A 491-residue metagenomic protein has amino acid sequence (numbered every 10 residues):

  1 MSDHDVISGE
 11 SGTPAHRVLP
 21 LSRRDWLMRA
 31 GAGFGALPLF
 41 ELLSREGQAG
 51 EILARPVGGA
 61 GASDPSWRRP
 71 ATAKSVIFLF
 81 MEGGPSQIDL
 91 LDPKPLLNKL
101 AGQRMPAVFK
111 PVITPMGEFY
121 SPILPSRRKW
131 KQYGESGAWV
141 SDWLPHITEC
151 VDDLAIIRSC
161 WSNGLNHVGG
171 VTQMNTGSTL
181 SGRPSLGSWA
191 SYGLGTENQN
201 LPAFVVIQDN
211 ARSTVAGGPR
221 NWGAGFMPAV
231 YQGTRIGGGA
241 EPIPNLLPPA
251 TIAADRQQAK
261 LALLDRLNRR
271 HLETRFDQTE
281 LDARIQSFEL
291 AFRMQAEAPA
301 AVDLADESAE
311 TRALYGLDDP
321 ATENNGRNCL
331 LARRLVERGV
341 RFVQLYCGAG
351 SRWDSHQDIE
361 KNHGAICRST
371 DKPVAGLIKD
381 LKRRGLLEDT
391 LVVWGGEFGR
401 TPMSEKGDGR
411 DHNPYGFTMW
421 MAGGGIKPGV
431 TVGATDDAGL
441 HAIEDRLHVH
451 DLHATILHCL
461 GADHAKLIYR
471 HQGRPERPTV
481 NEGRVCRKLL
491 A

Functional and structural regions predicted by a protein language model:
S2-A491: Ligand-binding pockets and gating/stacking loops
